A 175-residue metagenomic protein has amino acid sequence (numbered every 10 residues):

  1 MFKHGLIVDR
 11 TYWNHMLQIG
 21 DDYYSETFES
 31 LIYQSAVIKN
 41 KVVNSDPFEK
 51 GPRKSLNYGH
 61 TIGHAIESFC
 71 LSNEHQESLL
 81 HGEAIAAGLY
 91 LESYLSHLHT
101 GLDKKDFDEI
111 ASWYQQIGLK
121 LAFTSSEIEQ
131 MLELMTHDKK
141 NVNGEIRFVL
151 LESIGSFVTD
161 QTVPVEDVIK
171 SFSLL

Functional and structural regions predicted by a protein language model:
M1-L56: Carboxylate- and glycine-rich phosphate/diphosphate-binding segment that chelates Mg2+/Mn2+
T27, P47-P52, Q76-L79, L102-F107 (+2 more regions): Flexible, glycine/charged-enriched surface loops at secondary-structure junctions
Y58-I66: Active-site His/Glu-centered metal-binding helix of metallohydrolases
A65-H75: Catalytic Zn2+-binding segment of zinc metalloproteases
S68, Y90-L98: Short glycine/serine- and small hydrophobic-enriched flexible loop segments
E83-L91: Small-residue-rich helix-loop
G101-L175: C-terminal charged capping/lid subdomain of soluble metabolic enzymes
